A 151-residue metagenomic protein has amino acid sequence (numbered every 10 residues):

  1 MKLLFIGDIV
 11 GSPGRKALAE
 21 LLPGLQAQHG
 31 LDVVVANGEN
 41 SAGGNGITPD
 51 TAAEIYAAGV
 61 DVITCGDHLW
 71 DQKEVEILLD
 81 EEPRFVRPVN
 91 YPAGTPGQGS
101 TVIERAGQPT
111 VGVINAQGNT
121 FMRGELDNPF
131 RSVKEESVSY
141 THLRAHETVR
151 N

Functional and structural regions predicted by a protein language model:
M1-L3, S100-V113: Beta-strand-turn-beta hairpins that frame and shape the catalytic cleft of phosphate-ester-processing enzymes
I6, K16-G97: Core catalytic region of metal-dependent phosphoesterases/phosphodiesterases, especially metallo-beta-lactamase-like
D8, I63, I114, R150: Divalent metal-coordination and catalytic microenvironments
I9, N115-D127: Flexible, glycine/proline-enriched loop segments at strand-loop-helix junctions that form or flank small-ligand binding
S12-P13, S41-N45, T120-R123: Short, small-residue-enriched loops and turns at beta-alpha junctions that line or gate enzyme active sites
Y91-P92, Q108, Q117-F121: Short acidic/polar capping segments at secondary-structure boundaries
N128-Y140: Active-site glycine-rich loop that binds ribose-phosphate moieties when present
H142-N151: Single conserved hydrophobic/aromatic residue that forms the stacking wall/gate of nucleotide- or nucleobase-binding
